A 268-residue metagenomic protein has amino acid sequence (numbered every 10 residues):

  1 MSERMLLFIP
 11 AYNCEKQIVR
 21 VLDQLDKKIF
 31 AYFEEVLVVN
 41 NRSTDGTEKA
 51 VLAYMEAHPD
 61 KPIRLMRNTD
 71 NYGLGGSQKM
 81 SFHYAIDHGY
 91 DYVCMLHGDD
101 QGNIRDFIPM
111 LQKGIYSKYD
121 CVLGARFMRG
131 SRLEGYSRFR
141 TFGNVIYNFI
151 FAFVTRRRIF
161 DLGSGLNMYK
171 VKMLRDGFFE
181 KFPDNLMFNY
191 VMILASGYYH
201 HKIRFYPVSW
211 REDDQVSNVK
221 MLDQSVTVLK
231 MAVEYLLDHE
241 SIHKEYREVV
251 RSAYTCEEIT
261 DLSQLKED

Functional and structural regions predicted by a protein language model:
M1-S2, R156, E180-D268: Hydrophobic helical membrane-anchoring modules
R4-L6, E35, V191: Cell-envelope/extracellular polymer assembly enzymes that use nucleotide-activated donors
L6-P10, L37-V38, R67: Short hydrophobic beta-strand elements that form part of the catalytic alpha/beta core underpinning NDP-sugar/donor
C14-I29: Short, well-formed alpha-helical segments that are part of the catalytic scaffolds of diverse glycosyltransferases
C14-Q17, S43, N103: Donor nucleotide-sugar binding loop of glycosyltransferases
N40-K49: A conserved acidic beta->alpha catalytic loop
N68-D87, Y92, I104-L186, D213-V219 (+2 more regions): Acceptor/aglycone-binding surface of glycosyltransferases and processive sugar-polymer synthases
